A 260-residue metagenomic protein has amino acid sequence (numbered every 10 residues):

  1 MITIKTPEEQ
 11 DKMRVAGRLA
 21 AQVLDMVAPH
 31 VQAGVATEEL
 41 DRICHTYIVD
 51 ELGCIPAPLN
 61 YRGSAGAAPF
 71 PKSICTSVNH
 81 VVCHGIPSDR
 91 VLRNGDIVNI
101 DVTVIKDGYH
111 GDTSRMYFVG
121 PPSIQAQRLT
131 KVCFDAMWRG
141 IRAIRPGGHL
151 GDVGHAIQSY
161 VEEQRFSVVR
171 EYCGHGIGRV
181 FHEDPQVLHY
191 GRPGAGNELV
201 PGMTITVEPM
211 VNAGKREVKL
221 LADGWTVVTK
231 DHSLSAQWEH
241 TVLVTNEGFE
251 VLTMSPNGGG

Functional and structural regions predicted by a protein language model:
M1-G260: Active-site neighborhoods and metal-handling regions in enzymes and metal-associated proteins
